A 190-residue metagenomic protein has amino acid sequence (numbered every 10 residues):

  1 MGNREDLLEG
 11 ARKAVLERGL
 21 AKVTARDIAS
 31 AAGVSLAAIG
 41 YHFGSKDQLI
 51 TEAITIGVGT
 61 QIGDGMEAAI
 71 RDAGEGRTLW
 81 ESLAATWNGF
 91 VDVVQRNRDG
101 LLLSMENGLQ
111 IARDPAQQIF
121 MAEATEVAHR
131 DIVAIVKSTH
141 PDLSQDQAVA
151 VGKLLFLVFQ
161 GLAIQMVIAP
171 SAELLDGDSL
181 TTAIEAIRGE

Functional and structural regions predicted by a protein language model:
M1-G2, K13, R71, K137: N-terminal intrinsically disordered/low-complexity leader segments
D6, G10-E52: Helix-turn-helix
G10-E17, D64, A68, L103 (+2 more regions): Solvent-exposed, amphipathic alpha-helical segments
S45, Q110-P115: Short loop-to-helix capping motifs
E52, M66-G100, V151-L155, G177: Hydrophobic alpha-helical connector segments
G59-I62, E67, Q95-M105, P115-H140 (+2 more regions): Amphipathic alpha-helical packing segments from all-alpha helical-bundle domains
Q117-A122, E126, S138-E190: Hydrophobic/aromatic-rich alpha-helical bundle segments in the mid-to-C-terminal region
